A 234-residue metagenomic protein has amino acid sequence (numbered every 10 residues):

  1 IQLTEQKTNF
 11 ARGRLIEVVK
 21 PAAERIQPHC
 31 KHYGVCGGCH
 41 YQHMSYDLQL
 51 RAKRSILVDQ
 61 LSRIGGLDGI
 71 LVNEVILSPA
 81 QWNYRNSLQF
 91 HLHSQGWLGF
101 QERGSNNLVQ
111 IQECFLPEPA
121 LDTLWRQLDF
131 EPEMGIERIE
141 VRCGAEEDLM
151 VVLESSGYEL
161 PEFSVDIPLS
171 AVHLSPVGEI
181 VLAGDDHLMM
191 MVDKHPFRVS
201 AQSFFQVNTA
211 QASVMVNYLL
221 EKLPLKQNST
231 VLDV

Functional and structural regions predicted by a protein language model:
I1-V234: Accessory RNA-recognition modules of RNA-modification enzymes
